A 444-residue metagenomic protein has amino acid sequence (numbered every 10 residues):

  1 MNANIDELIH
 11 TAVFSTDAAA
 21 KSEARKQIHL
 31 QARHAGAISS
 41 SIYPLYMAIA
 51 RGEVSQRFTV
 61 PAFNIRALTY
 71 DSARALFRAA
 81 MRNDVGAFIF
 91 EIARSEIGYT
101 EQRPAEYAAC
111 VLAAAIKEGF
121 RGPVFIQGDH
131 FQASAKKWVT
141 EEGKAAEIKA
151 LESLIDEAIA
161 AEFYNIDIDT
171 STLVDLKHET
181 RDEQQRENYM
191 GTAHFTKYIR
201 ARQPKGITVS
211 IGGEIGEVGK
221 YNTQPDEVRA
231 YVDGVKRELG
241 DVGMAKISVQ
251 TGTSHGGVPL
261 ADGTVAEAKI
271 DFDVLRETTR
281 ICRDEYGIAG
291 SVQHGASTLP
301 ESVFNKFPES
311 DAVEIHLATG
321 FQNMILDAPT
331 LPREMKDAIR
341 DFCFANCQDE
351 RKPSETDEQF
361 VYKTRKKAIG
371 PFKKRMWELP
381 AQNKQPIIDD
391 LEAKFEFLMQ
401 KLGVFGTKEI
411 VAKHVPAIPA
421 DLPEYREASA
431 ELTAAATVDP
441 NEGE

Functional and structural regions predicted by a protein language model:
M1-G128, A135-E147, S153-I155, F163 (+2 more regions): Alpha/beta catalytic barrel-like cores
R57-V60, R283-G290: Short, surface-exposed connector motifs at secondary-structure boundaries
A62-R66, I97-E101, Q185, Y221 (+5 more regions): Hydrophobic alpha-helical scaffolding
N64-L68, A93-I97, Q127-A133, S171-L173 (+4 more regions): Active-site beta-loop-alpha junctions enriched in small/polar residues
Y70, R74-A87, A105-E106, A113 (+2 more regions): Alpha/beta enzyme core
K137, V258-A261, P300-S310, I325-K336: Histidine/acidic-residue-rich catalytic or RNA/ligand-binding cores of hydrolases and nuclease-related proteins
D169-D175, S310-P329: Glycine-rich phosphate-binding active-site loops on the catalytic face of alpha/beta enzymes
V292-G295, P300-E301, N305-T319: Structured mid-domain segments that build the active-site/substrate or prosthetic-cofactor binding neighborhood
